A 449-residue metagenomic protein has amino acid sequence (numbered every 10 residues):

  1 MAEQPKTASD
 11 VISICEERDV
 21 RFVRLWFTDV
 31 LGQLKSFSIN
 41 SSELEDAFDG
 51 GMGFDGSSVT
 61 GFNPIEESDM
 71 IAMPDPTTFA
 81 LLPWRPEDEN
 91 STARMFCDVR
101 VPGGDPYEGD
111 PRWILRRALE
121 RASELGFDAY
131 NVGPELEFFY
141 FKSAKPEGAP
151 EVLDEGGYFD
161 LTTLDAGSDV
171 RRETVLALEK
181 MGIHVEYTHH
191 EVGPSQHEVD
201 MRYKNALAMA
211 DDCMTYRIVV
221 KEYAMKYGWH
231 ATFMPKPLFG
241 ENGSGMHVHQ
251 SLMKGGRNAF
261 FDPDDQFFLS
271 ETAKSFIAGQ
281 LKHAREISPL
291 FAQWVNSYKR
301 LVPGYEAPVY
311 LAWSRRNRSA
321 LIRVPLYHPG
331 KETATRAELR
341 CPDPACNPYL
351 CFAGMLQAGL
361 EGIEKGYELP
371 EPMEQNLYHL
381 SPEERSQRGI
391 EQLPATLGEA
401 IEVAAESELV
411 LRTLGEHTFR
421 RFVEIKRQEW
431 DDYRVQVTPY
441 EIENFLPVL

Functional and structural regions predicted by a protein language model:
M1-L449: Glycine-rich, acidic/polar active-site loops that bind/position phosphate-bearing ligands
